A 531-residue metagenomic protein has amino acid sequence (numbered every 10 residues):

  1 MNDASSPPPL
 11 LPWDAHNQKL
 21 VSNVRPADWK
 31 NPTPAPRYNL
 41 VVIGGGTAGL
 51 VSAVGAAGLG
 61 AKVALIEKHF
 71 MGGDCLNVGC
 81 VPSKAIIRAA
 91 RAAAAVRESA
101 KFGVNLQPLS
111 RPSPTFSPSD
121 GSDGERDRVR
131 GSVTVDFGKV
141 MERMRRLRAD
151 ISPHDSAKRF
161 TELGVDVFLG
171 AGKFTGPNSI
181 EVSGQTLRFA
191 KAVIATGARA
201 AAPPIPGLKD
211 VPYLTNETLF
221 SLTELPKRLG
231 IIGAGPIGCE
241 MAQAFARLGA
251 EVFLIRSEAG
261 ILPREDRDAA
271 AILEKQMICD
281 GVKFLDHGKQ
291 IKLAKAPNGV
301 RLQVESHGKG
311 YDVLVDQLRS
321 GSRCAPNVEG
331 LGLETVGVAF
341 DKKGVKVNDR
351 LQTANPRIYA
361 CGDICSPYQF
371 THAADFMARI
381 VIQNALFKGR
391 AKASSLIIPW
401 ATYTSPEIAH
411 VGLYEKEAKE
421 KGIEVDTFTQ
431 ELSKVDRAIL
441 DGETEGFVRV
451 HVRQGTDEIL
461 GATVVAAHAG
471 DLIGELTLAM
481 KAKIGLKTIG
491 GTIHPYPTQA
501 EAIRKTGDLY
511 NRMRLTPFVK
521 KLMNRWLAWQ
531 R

Functional and structural regions predicted by a protein language model:
N2-Y38, V54-A61, I66-R111, R128-L225 (+8 more regions): Glycine-rich flavin
N31-A48, L225-G235: Beta1/beta-strand and adjacent pyrophosphate-binding region of the FAD-binding site in flavoprotein oxidoreductases
V41-I43, G172, L187-G197, I231-I232 (+4 more regions): Short hydrophobic core segments
I43-A48, G55-H69, V81, A85-A92 (+4 more regions): Flexible, glycine-rich terminal cap/loop adjacent to redox cofactors in electron-transfer oxidoreductases
T47-G55, D74, Y213, I237-M241 (+3 more regions): Short glycine/serine/threonine-rich phosphate/pyrophosphate-binding segments that cradle anionic phosphate groups
K209-P226, D312, Q317-F387, D471-E475 (+1 more regions): FAD-site-proximal beta/loop scaffold in flavoenzymes
T223-E265, F370: Rossmann-like NAD(P)H-binding beta-loop-alpha module
